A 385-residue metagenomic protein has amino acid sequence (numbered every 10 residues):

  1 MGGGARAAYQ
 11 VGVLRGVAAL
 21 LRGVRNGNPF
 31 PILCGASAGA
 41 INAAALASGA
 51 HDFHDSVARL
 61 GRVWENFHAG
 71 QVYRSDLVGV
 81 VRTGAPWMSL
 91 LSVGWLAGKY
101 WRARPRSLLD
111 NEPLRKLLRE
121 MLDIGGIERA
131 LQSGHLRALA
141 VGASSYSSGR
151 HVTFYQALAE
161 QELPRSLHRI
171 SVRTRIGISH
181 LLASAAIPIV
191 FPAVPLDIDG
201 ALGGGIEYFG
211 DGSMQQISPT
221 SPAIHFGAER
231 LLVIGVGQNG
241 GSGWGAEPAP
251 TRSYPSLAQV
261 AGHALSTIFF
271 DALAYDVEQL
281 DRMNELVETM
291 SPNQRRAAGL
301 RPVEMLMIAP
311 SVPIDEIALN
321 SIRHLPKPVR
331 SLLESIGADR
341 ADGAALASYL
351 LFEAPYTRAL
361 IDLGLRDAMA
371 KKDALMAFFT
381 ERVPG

Functional and structural regions predicted by a protein language model:
M1-A5, S147: Short polar catalytic/cofactor-binding loops
G4-E112, L118, Y155-I170, S179 (+3 more regions): Patatin-like phospholipase
C34, G142, R230-I234, E304-A309: Hydrophobic/aromatic beta-strand patches that form the interior of the parallel beta-sheet core in alpha/beta enzyme
A58-W64, S242, M376-G385: Charge-dense, low-complexity polyampholytic segments
G70-V78, I124-R137: A short alpha-helix-loop-beta-strand transition element characteristic of N-terminal alpha/beta dinucleotide-binding
R104-P105, G134-E229, I234, N239-V260 (+2 more regions): Active-site gating loop/helix substructures
P105, P113, L118, G237 (+1 more regions): C-terminal helical/tail subdomains of lipid-metabolizing enzymes
G245-L286, P328-S331: Acidic, Ser/Thr-rich peripheral helices and adjacent loops at domain boundaries
